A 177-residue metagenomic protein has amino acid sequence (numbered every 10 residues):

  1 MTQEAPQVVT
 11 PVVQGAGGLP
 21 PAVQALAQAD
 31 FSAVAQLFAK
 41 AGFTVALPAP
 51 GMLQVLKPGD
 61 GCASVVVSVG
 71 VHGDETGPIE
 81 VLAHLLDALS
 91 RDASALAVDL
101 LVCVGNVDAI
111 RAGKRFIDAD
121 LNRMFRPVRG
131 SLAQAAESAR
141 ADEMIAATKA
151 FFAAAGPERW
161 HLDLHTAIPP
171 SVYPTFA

Functional and structural regions predicted by a protein language model:
M1-A177: Structured catalytic-domain cores with a bias toward divalent-metal coordination
